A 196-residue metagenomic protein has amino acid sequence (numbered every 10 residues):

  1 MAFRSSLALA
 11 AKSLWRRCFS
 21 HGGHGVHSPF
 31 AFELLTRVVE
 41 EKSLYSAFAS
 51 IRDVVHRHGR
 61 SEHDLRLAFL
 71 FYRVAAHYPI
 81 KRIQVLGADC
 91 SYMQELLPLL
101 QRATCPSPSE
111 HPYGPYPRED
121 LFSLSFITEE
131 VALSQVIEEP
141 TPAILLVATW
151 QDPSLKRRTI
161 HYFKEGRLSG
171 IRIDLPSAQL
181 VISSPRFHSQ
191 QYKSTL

Functional and structural regions predicted by a protein language model:
M1-S123, E129-T141, Q151-L196: A short alpha-helical cap/connector motif
L145-A148: Short beta-strand/loop segment that forms part of the nucleotide-sugar
